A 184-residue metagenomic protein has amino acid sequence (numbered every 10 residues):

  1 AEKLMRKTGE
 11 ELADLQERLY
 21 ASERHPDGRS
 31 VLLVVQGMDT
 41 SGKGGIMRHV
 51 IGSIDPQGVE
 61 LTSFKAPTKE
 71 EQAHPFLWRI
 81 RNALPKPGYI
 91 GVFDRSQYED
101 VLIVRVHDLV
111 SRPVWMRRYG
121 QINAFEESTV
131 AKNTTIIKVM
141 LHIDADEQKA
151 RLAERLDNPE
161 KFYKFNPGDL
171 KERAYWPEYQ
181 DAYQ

Functional and structural regions predicted by a protein language model:
A1-K7, V59-Y119: Conserved nucleotide-sensing/catalytic segment adjacent to the nucleotide-binding pocket in NTP-handling enzymes
A1-V31: Extreme N-terminal, non-catalytic leader segments that precede Walker-type/kinase nucleotide-binding cores
R24-P26, G52-P56, E70, N82-K86 (+1 more regions): Conserved catalytic network of the ASCE P-loop NTPase/AAA+ motor domain
V31-D39, K138-H142: Extended hydrophobic secondary-structure segments that form protein cores and membrane-embedded regions
V34-I51: Glycine-rich phosphate-binding P-loop
S53-K65, L84, E160-Y175: Acidic, His- and aromatic-enriched active-site or binding-groove loops in soluble protein domains that engage sugars
I103-Q121, T129-D181: A glycine- and Lys/Arg-enriched "phosphate-lid" helix/loop adjacent to the NTP-binding pocket of small-molecule kinases
